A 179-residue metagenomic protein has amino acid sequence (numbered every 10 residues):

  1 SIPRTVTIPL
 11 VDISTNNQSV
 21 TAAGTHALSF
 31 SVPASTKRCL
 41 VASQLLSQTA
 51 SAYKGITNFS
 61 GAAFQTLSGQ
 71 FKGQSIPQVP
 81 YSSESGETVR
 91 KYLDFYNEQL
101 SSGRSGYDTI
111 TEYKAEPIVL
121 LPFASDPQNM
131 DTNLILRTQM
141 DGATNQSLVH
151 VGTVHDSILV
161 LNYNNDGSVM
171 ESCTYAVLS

Functional and structural regions predicted by a protein language model:
S1-S179: Flexible assembly/topogenesis modules
